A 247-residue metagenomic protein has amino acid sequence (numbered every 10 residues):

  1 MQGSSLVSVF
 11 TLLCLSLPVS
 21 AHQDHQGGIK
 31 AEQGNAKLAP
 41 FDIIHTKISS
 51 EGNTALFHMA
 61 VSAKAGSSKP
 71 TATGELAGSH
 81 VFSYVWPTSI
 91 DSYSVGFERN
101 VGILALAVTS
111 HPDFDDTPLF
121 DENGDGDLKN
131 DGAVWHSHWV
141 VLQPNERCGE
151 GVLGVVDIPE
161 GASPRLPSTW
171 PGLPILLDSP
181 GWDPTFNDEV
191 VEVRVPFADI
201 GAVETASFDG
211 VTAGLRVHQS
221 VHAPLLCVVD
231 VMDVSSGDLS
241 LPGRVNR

Functional and structural regions predicted by a protein language model:
M1-V7: Bacterial N-terminal signal peptides that target proteins for export
S16-P18: N-terminal signal peptide c-region/cleavage motif recognized by signal peptidases
H25-A36: Intrinsically disordered, low-complexity eukaryotic regions enriched in glycine, serine and charged residues
L38-Q143: Surface-exposed, glycine/proline- and aromatic-rich loop segments on solvent-exposed faces across compartments
T88-S92, T205-R247: Acidic/polar low-complexity flexible segments
Q143-P196: Short helix-loop boundary/capping segments
